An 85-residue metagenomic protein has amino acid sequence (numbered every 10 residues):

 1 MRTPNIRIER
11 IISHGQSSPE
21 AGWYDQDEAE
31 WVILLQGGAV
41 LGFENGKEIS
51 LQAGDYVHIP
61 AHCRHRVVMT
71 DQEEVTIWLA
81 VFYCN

Functional and structural regions predicted by a protein language model:
M1-W23, V81: A short glycine-rich, His/Asp/Glu-containing loop-to-beta-strand
P4, K47, C63-R64: A generic "binding-loop/recognition-motif" signal
I8-R10, W31, Y56-H58, A80-V81: Conserved hydrophobic/aromatic beta-strand scaffold that supports enzyme active sites
Q16, A53-G54, P60-H62: Tight coil/turn sites that cap or link beta-strands
Y24-Q26, W31-A53: A short beta-strand-loop-beta hairpin characteristic of the jelly-roll/cupin
L35, N45, A61, Q72-E73: Short loop/turn positions at the edges of beta-strands in beta-sheet-rich folds
H62-N85: Ligand-binding loop in jelly-roll beta-barrel domains
